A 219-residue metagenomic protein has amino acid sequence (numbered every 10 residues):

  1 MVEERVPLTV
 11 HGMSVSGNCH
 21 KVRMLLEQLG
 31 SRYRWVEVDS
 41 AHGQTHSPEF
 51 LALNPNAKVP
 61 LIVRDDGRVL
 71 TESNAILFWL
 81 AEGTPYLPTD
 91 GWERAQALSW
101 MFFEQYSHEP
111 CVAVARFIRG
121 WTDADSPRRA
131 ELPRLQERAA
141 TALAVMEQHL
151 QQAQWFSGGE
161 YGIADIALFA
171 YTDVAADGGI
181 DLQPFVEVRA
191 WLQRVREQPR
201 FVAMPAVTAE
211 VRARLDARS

Functional and structural regions predicted by a protein language model:
M1-V15, H20-P133: GST-like domain detector, emphasizing the conserved glutathione-binding G-site in the N-terminal thioredoxin-like
H20, G43, L192, R212-A213: Generic structural signal for helix capping and beta-alpha/helix-loop junctions
D39, I163, T208: Short, solvent-exposed turn/loop segments enriched in Gly/Ser/Thr/Pro and often Arg
P60-V63, F156, V202: Short beta-strand(s) of the beta-wing in winged-helix/HTH DNA-binding folds
A81, Y171-T172, P205: Active-site-flanking alpha-helical
E104-E197: GST-like fold's C-terminal all-alpha helical module
V207-S219: Acidic/histidine-enriched, glycine/proline-rich intrinsically disordered or flexible terminal extensions
